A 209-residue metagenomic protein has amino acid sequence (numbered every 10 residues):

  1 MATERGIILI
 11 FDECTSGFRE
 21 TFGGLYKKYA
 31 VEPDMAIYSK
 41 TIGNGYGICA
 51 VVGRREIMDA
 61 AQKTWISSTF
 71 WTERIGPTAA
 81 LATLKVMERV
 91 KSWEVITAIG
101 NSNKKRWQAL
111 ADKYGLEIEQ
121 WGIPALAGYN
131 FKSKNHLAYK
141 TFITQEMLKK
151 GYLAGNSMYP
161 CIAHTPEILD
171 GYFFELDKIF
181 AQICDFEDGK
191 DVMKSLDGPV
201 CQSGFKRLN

Functional and structural regions predicted by a protein language model:
M1-N209: Conserved N-terminal phosphate-binding loop of PLP-dependent enzymes in the Aspartate aminotransferase
